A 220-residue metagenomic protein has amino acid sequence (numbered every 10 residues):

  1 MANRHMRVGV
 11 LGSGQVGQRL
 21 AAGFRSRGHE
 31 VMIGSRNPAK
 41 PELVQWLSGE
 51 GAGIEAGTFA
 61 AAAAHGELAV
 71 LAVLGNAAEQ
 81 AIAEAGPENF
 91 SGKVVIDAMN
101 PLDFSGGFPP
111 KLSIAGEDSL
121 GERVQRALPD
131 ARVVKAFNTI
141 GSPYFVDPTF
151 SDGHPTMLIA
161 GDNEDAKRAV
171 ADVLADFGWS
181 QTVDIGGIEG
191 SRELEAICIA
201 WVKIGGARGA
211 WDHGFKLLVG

Functional and structural regions predicted by a protein language model:
M1-Q45: NAD(P)+-binding Rossmann beta1-loop-alpha1 motif at the extreme N-terminus of oxidoreductases
H5, H65, S91-G92, D130-V133: A glycine-biased structural micro-motif
K40-G51, Y144: N-terminal beta-loop-helix "entrance" segment that forms/cooperates in small-molecule cofactor or anionic ligand
E50-I96, N100-F108: Rossmann-like NAD(P)-binding element
A56, R132-N138, T182-I185: General beta-strand structural signal in soluble alpha/beta enzymes
A77, M99-L102, N138-G141, N163 (+1 more regions): Glycine-rich beta-alpha junction loops
M99-T149: Rossmann-fold NAD(P)-binding glycine/threonine-rich loop
P155-G220: Active-site-lining helix/loop region of Rossmann-like oxidoreductase modules
